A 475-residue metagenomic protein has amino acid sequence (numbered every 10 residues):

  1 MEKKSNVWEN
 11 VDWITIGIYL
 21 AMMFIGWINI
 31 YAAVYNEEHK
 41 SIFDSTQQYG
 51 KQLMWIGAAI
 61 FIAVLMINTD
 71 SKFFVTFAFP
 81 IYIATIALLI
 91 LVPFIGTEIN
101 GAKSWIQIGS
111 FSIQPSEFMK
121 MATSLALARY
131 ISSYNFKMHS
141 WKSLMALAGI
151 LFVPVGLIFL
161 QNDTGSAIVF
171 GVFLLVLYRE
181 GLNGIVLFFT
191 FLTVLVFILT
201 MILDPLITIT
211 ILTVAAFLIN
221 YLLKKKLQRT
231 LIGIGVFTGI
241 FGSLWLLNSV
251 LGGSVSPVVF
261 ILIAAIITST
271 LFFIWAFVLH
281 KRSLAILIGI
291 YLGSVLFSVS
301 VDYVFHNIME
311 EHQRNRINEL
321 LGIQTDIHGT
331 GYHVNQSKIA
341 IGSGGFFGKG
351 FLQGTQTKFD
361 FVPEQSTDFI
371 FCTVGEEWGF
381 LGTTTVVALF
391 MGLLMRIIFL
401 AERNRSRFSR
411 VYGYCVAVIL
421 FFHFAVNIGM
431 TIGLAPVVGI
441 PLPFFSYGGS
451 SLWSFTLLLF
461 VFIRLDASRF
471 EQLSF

Functional and structural regions predicted by a protein language model:
M1-K3, L231-L244, N427-F475: A juxtamembrane structural motif centered on a specific transmembrane helix
E2-Y19, Y49: N-terminal membrane topogenic signal
V7-E9, L144, F359-V362, N404-R405: Helix-boundary and loop/linker segments of multi-pass membrane transporters
V11-A21, F79-Y82, I339-K349: Alpha-helical transmembrane segments of integral membrane proteins, especially early/N-terminal helices
I18-I30, I42-H328, G375-M430, L457 (+1 more regions): Hydrophobic alpha-helical transmembrane segments of multi-pass inner membrane proteins, especially in bacterial systems
N36-K40: N-terminal leader/presequence-like segments
Q114, E319-I370, W378-G382: TM-adjacent membrane-interface loops and short helices in multi-pass inner/ER membrane proteins
D163-I168, K349-G354, Q365-T367, V438 (+2 more regions): Transmembrane helix boundary and interhelical junction motifs in multipass membrane proteins
